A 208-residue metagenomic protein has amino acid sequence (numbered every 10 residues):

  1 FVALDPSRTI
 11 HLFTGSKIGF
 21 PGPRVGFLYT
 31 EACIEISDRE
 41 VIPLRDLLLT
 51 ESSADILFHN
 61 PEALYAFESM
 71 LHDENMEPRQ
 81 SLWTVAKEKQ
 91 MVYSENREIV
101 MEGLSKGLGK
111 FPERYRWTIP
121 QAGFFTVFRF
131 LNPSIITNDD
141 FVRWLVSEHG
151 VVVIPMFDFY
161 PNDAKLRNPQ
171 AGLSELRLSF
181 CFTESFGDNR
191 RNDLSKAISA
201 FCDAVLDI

Functional and structural regions predicted by a protein language model:
F1-D5, G107-G109, P169: Short, conserved catalytic or adaptor-binding loops enriched in Gly and charged residues
D5, W144-V152, F159-I208: PLP-dependent enzyme catalytic core of the Aspartate aminotransferase-like
D5-M91: Conserved core segment of the aminotransferase class I/II
T9, Y115, V151: Short, conserved active-site loop motifs that form the nucleotide-linked donor/cofactor pocket
F13-T14, F27-Y29, T118-I119, F125-F130 (+2 more regions): Short beta-strand segments
I18-G22, H59-A63, V127, I135-N138 (+2 more regions): Short catalytic/ligand-binding loop motif for oxyanion handling, primarily in non-cytosolic enzymes, centered on
P61, W83-M101, S105, E113-F130 (+1 more regions): Conserved glycine-rich beta-strand-loop-beta hairpin in the small C-terminal domain of fold type I
F141: Short active-site alpha-helical segment characteristic of glycosyltransferases and processive polysaccharide synthases
